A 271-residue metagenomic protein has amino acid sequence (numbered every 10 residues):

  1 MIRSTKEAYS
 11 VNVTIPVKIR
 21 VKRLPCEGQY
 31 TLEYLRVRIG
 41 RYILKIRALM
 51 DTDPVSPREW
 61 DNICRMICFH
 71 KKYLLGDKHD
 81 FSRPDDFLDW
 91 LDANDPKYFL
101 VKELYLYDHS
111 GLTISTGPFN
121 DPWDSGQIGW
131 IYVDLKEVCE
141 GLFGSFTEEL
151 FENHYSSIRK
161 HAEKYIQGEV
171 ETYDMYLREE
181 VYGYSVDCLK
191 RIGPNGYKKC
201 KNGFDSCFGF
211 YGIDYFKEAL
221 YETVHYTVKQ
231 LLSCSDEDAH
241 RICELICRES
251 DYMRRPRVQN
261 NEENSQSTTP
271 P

Functional and structural regions predicted by a protein language model:
I2-P271: Acidic interaction surfaces
